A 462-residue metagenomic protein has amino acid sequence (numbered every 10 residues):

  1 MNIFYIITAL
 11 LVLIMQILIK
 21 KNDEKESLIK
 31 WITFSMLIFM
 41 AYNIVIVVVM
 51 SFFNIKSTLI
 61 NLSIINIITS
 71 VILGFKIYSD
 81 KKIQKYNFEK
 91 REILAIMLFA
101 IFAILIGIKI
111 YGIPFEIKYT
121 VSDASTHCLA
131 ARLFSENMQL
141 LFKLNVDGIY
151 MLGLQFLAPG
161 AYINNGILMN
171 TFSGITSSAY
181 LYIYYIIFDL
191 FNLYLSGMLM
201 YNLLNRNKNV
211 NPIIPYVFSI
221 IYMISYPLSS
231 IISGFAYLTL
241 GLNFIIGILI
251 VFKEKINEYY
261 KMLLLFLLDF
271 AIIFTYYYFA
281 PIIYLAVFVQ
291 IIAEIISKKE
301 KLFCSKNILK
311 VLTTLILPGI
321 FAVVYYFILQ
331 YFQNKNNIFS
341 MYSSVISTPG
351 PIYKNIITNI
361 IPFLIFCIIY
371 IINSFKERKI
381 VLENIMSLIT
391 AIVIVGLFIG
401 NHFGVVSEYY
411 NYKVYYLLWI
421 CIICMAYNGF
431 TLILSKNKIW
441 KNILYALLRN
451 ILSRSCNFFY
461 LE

Functional and structural regions predicted by a protein language model:
M1-I6, Y111-R132, L141, V146-D147 (+6 more regions): Transmembrane catalytic cores of multi-pass membrane glycosyltransferases and polysaccharide-assembly enzymes
M1-I93: Membrane-embedded, hydrophobic transmembrane alpha-helices
V12-L13, N192-N202, I291-K301, L317 (+3 more regions): Hydrophobic, aromatic-rich transmembrane alpha-helices and their immediate juxtamembrane boundary segments
S51, K261-F279: Membrane-interface alpha helices of multi-pass inner-membrane proteins
N61, S125, Y237-F244, I282 (+1 more regions): Hydrophobic/aromatic-rich transmembrane helices and adjacent perimembrane loops
E92, A100-N243: Active-site lumenal/periplasmic loops and adjacent helix-entry segments of GT-C-fold, multi-pass membrane
I213, K261-L267, K310-I320, L382-A391 (+1 more regions): Signature aromatic-anchored transmembrane alpha helix within multi-pass, membrane-resident enzymes that catalyze glycan
I245-M262: Membrane-interface transmembrane helices that cradle and orient dolichyl/undecaprenyl
